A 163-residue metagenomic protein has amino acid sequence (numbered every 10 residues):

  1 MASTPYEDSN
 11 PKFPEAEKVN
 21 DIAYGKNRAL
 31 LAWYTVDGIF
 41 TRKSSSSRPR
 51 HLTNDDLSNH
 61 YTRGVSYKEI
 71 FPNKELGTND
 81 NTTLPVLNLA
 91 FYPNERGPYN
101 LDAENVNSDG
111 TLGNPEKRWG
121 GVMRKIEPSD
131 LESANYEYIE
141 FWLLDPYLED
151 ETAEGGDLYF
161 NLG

Functional and structural regions predicted by a protein language model:
M1-G163: Surface-exposed, low-hydrophobicity segments enriched in Gly/Pro/acidic/Ser residues that characterize the mature
